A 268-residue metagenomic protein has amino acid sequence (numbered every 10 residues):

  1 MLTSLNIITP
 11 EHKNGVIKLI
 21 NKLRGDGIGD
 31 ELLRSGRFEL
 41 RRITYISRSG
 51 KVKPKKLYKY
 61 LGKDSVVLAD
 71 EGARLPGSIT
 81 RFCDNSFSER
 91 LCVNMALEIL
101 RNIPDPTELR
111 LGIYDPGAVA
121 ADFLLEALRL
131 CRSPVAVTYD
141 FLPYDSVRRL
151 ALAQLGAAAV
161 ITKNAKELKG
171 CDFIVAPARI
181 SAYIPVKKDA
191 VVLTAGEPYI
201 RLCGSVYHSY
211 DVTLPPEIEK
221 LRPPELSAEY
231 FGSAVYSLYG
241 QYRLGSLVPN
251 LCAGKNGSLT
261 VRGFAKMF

Functional and structural regions predicted by a protein language model:
N6-E11, T44-R48, L68-G72, I113-G117 (+3 more regions): Structural motif
I7-P76, F268: Metallocofactor- and cofactor-centric catalytic cores in central/energy metabolism, strongly enriched
R24-D30, I43-Y58, A151-G170, R179-Y183: A short, well-structured beta->alpha microelement
A73-G77, A120-L125, F141-R149, A182-I184 (+1 more regions): Short, charged/polar "capping" segments at the starts of alpha-helices and the immediately preceding loops
T80-E98: A glycine-rich, Thr/Ser-enriched phosphate-binding loop motif common to dinucleotide/cofactor-binding enzymes
I103-E167: Glycine-rich phosphate/diphosphate-binding loop of Rossmann-like nucleotide-binding domains
A157-K220: Rossmann-like adenosine-cofactor binding region
L193-F268: Adenosine-phosphate binding glycine-rich loop
